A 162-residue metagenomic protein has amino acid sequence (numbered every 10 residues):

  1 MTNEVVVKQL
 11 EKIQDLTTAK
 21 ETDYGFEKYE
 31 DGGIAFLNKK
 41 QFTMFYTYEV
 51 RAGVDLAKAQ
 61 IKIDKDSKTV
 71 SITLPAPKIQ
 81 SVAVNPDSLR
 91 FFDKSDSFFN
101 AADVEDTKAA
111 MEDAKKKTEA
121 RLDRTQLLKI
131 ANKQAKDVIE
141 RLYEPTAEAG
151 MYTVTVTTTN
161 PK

Functional and structural regions predicted by a protein language model:
M1-K162: Domain-level marker for long, solvent-exposed, non-transmembrane regions
